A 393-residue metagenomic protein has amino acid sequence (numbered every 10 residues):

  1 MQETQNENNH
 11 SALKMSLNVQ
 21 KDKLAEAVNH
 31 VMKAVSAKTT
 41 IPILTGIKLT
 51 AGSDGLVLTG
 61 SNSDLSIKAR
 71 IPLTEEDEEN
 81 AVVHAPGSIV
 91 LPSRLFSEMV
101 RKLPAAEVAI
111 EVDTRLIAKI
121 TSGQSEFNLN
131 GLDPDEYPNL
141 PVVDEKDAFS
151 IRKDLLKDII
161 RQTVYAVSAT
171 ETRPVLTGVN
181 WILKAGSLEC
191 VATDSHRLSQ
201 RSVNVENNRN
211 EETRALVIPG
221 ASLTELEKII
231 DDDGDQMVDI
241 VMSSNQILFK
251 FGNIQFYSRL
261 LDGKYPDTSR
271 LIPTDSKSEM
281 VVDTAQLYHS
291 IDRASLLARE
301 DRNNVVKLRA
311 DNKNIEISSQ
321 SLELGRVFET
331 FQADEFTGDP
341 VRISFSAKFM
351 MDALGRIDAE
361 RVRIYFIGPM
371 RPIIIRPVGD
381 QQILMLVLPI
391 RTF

Functional and structural regions predicted by a protein language model:
M1-F393: Structural preference for solvent-exposed beta-strand-turn elements and adjacent flexible terminal/loop segments within
